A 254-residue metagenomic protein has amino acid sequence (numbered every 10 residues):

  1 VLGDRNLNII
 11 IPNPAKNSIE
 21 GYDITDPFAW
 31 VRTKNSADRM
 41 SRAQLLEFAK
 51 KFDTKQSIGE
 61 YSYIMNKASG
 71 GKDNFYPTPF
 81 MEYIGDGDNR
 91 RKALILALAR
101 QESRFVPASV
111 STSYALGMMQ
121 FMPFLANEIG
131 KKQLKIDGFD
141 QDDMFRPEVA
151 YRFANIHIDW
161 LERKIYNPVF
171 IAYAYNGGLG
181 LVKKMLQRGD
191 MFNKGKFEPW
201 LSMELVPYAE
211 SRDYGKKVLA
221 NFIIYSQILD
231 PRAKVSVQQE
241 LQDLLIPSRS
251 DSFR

Functional and structural regions predicted by a protein language model:
V1-K164, V169, L179-R254: Cell-wall glycan-active module
